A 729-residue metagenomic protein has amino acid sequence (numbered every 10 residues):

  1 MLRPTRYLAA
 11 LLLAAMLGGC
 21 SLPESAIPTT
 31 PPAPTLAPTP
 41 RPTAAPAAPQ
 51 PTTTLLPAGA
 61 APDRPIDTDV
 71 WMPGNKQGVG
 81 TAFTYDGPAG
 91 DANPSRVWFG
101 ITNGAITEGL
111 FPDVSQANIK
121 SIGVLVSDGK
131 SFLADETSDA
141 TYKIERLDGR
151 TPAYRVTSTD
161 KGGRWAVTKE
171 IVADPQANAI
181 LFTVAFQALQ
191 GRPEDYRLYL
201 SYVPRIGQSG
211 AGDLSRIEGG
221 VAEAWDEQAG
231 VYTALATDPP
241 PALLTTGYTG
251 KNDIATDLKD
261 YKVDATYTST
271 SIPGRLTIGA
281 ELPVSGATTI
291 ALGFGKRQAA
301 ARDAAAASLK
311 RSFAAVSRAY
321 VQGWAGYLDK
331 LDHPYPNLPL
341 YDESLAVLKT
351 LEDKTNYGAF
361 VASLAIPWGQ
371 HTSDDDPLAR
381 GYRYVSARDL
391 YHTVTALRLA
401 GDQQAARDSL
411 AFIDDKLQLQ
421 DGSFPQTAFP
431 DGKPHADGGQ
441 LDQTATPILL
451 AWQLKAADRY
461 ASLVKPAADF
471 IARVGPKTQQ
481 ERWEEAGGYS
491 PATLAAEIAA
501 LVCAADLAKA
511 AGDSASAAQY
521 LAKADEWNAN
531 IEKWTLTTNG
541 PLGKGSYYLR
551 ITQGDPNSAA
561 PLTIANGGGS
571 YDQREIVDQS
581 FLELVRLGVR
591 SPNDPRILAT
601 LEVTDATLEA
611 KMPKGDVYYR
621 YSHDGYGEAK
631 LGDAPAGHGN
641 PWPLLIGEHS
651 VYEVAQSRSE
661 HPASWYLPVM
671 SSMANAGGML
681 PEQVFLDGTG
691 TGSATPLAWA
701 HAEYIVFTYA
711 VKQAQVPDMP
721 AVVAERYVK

Functional and structural regions predicted by a protein language model:
M16-G19: C-terminal motif of bacterial Sec signal peptides marking the signal peptidase cleavage site
A45-T68, G163-A166, D174-G381, Q403 (+1 more regions): Acidic/polar, glycine-enriched structural segments that form the non-catalytic walls/loops of the carbohydrate-binding
L55-D113, H435-A457, A559-S591, G639-K729: C-terminal capping/lid segments that line or modulate ligand- or cofactor-binding pockets
P57-A60, R64-T159, T233-T256, V321-P334 (+1 more regions): An extended acidic
V156, A185-A188, G293, G326-P334 (+7 more regions): Well-ordered alpha-helical scaffold segments within catalytic/enzyme domains
A188, D213-R216, F313-V321, A379-K477 (+2 more regions): Aromatic-rich carbohydrate-recognition surfaces in CAZymes
Q208-G210, A222-L258, D332-L340, A346 (+5 more regions): Extended ligand-binding clefts on enzyme/binding-domain cores
L348-N356, G401-F424, R459-Q480, A522-L542 (+4 more regions): Long, well-ordered core segments of solenoidal/helical folds
